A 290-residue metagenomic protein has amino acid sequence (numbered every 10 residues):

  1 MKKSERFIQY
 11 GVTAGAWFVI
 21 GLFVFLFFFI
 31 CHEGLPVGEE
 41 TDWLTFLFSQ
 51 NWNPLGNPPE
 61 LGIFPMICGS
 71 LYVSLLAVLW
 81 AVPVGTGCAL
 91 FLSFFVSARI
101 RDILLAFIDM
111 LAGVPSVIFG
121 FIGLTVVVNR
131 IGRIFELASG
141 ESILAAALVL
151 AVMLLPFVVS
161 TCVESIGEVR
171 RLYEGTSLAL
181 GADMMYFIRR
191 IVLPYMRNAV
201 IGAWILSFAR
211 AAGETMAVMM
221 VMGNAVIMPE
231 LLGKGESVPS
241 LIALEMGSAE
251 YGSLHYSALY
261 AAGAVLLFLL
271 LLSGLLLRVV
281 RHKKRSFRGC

Functional and structural regions predicted by a protein language model:
Q9-Y10, V84-G123, G289-C290: Cytoplasmic-entry segments and transmembrane alpha-helices of multi-pass inner-membrane transporters
E60-S74, R133-F157: Loop-to-helix entry region at the N-terminal start of transmembrane alpha-helices in multi-pass membrane transporters
I63-F91, W204: Transmembrane alpha-helix signature in integral membrane proteins
D109-A151: Generic hydrophobic transmembrane alpha-helix motif, especially the helices
P115, L180-G181, P194: Glycine/proline-centered hinge or cleavage motifs at structural transition points of membrane proteins
R133, V218-L267: Interhelical loop and adjacent transmembrane-helix boundary motif in polytopic membrane transport permeases
T161-C162, M184-M222: Transmembrane alpha-helices
V163-G167, R171, L178, G247-C290: C-terminal transmembrane helix and the adjacent membrane-cytosol boundary/short C-terminal tail of inner/organellar
